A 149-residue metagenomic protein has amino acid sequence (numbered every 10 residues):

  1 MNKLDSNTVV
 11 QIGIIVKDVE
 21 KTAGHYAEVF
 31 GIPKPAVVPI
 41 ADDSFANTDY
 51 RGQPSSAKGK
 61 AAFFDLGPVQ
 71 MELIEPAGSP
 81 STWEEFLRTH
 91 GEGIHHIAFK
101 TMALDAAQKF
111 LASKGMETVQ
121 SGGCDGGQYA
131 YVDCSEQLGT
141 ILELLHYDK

Functional and structural regions predicted by a protein language model:
M1-L4, K149: Basic/polar N-terminal segments that are highly enriched at the extreme N-terminus, encompassing both cleavable
L4-N7, I15-G67, A106-A130, E136: Core segments of cupin and vicinal oxygen chelate
V9-K17, A61-Q70, F86-A103: Vicinal oxygen chelate
G13-I14, E72-P76, A98, F110 (+3 more regions): A structural feature that tracks compact, well-ordered secondary-structure segments with a strong bias toward
I40, V69, P76-G78: Histidine- and/or cysteine-centered catalytic micro-motif in compact active-site loops
W83: Zn2+-dependent peptidoglycan hydrolase active-site motif and core
